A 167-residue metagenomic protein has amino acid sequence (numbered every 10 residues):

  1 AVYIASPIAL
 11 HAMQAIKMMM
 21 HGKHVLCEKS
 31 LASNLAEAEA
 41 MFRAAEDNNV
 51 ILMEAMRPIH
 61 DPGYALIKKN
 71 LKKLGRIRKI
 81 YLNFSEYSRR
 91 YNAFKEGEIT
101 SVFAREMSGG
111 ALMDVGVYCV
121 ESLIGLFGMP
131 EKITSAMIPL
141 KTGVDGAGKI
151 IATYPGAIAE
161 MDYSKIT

Functional and structural regions predicted by a protein language model:
A1-A44: Beta-loop-alpha module in the N-terminal Rossmann-like domain of NAD(P)-dependent dehydrogenases, especially those
A5-S6, F84, Y163: Glycine-rich, N-terminal phosphate-binding loop of Rossmann-like dinucleotide-binding domains
H21-K23, N48-I51, A157-I158: A short helix->loop->beta-strand "cap" motif at the edges of active sites that frequently abuts
L26, I51-M53, Y81, T134 (+1 more regions): Structural detector of well-ordered beta-strand residues that form the stable sheet scaffold of enzyme domains
A40-R57, R76-K79: Rossmann-fold dehydrogenase core element
P58-E131: Predominantly a Rossmann-like dinucleotide-binding segment in NAD(P)-dependent oxidoreductases
C119-T167: Contiguous beta-strand/loop segments that form the cofactor/metal-binding neighborhood of enzyme cores
